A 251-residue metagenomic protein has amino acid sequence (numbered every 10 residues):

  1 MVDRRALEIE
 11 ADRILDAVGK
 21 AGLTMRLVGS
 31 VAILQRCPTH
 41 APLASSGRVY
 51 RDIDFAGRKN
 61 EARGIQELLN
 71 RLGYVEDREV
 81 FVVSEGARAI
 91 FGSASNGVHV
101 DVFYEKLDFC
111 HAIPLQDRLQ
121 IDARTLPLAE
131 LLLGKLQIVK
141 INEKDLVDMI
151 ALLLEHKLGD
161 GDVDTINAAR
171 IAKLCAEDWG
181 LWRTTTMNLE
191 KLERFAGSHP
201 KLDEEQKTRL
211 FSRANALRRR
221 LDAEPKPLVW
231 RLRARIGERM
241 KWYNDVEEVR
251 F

Functional and structural regions predicted by a protein language model:
M1-Q35: Helical scaffold of the NTase/Pol beta-like nucleotidyltransferase catalytic core
I9, C37-H40, E76: An N-terminal domain-cap segment
D12-L15, Q66, R218: Short amphipathic alpha-helical segments and helix-helix/interface helices
T39-I65, L69, M149: Catalytic metal-binding acidic patch
I53, A87-A89, V98-D101, D122-R124 (+1 more regions): Generic beta-strand structural signal
Q66, N70-H111: Conserved catalytic core of two-metal-ion nucleotidyltransferases
Y104-F251: Catalytic cores of NTP-dependent nucleotidyl/adenyl transfer enzymes across multiple folds
